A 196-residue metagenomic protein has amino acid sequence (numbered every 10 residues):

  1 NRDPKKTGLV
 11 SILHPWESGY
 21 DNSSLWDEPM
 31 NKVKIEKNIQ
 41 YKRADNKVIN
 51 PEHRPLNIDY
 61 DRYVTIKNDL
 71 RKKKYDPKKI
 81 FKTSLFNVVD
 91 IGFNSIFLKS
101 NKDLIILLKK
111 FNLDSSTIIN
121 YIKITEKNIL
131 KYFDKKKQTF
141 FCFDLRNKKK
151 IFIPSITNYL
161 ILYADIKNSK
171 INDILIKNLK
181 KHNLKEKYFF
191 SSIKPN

Functional and structural regions predicted by a protein language model:
N1, S100, L104, F111-I129 (+1 more regions): Extended, well-ordered alpha-helical scaffold segments
T7-V88, E126-N196: Extended glycan-interaction surfaces of carbohydrate-active proteins
L85-K99, T117, Y121, I153: Short, contiguous, pocket-lining structural segments that sit at or immediately flank catalytic/ligand-binding sites
S95-L113, L160-K170, N196: Well-ordered alpha-helical scaffold segments within catalytic/enzyme domains
